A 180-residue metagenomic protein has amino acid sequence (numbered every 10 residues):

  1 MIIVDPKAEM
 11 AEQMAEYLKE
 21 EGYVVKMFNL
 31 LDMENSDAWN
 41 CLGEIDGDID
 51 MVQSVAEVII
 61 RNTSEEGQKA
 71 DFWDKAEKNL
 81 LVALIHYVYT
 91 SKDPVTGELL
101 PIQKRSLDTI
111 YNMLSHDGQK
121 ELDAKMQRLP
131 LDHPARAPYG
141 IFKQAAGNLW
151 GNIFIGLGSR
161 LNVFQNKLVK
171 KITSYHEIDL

Functional and structural regions predicted by a protein language model:
M1-L180: P-loop NTPase motor domains
